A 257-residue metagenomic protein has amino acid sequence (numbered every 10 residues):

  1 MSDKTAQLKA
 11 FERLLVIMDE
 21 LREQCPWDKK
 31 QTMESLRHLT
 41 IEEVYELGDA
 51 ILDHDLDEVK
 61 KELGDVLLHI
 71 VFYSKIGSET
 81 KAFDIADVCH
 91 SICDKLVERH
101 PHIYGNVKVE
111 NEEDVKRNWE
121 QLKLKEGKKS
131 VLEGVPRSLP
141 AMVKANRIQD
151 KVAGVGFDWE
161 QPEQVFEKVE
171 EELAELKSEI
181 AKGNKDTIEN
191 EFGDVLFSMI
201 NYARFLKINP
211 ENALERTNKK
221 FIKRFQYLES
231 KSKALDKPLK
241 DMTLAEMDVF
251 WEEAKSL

Functional and structural regions predicted by a protein language model:
M1-E62, L68-F192, L196-L257: Flexible "arm" and connector segments at domain edges
